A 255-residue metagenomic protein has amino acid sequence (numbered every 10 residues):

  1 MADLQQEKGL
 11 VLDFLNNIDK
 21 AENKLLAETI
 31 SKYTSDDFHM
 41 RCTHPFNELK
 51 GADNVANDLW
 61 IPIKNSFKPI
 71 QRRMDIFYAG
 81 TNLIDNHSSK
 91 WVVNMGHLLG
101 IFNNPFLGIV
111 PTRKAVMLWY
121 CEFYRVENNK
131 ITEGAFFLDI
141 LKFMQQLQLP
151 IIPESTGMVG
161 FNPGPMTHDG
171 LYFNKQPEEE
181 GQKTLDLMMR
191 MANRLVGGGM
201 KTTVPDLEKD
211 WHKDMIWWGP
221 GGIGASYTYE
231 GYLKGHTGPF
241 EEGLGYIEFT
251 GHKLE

Functional and structural regions predicted by a protein language model:
M1-E255: C-terminal and inter-domain tail/linker signature
